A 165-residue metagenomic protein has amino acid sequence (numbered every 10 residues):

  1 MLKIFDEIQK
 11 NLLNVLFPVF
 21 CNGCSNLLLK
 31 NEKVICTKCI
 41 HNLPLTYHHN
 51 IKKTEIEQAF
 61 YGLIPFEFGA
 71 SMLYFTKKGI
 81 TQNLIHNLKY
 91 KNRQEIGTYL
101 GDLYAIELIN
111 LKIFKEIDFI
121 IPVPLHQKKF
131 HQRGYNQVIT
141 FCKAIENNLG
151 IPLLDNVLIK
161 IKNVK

Functional and structural regions predicted by a protein language model:
M1-K165: Glycine-rich phosphate/pyrophosphate-handling loop used in enzymes and phosphotransfer proteins
